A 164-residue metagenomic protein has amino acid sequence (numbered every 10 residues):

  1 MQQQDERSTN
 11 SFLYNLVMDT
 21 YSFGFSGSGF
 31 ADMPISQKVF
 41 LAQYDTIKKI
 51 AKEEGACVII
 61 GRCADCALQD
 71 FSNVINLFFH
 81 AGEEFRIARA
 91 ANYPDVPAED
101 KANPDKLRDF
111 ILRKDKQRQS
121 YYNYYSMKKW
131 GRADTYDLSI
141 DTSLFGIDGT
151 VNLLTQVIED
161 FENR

Functional and structural regions predicted by a protein language model:
M1-A56: ATP-dependent small-molecule kinase phosphotransfer cores that center on conserved nucleotide phosphate-binding segments
Q2-S22, E99-I147: Small-molecule kinase domains that catalyze NTP-dependent phosphoryl transfer to phosphate-bearing small molecules
Y44, I147-T155: Short, amphipathic alpha-helical "lid/cap" segments that border enzyme active or binding sites
K49-K52, L68-Q69, G131-R132: Conserved catalytic network of the ASCE P-loop NTPase/AAA+ motor domain
G61-C66: Short, polar loop motifs at secondary-structure junctions
D70-Y93, D100-R113: Conserved phosphate-donor/acceptor-positioning beta-strand/loop module used by diverse small-molecule
I158-N163: A common structural junction motif
